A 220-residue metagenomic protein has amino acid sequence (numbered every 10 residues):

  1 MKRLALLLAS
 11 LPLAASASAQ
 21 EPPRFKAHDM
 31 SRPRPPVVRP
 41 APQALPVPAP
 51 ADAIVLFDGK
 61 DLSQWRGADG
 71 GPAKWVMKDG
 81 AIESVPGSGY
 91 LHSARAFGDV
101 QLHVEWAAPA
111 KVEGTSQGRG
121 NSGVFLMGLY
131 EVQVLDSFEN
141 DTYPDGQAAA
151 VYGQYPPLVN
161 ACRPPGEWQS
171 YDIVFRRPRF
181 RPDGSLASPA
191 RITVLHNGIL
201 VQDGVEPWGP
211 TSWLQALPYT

Functional and structural regions predicted by a protein language model:
M1-L8: Bacterial N-terminal signal peptides that target proteins for export
A9-S18: Hydrophobic h-region of N-terminal signal peptides that target proteins for export in Gram-negative bacteria
A17-T220: Carbohydrate-interacting regions of secretory-pathway proteins
